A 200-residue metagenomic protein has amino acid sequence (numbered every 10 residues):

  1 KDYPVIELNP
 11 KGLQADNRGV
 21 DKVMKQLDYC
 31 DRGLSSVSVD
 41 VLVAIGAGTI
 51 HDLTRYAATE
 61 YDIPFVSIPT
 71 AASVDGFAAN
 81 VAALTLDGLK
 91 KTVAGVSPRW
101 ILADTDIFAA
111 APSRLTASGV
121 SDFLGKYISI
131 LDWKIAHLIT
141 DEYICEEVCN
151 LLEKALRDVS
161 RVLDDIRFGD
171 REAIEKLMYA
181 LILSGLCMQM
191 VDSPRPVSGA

Functional and structural regions predicted by a protein language model:
K1, L42-A44, C187-V191: Short glycine-rich or small-residue beta-strand-to-loop segments that form or flank ligand, phosphate, metal/Fe-S
K1-V41, S118: ATP/NTP phosphate-donor binding region
I6-E7, V43-I45, S67-I68, A103 (+1 more regions): General beta-strand structural signal in soluble alpha/beta enzymes
V23, T54-A58, F123, A200: Buried hydrophobic packing segments
C30-I45, K91-W100: Short, basic, helix/turn surface patches
L34-A57, Y61-T70: A short, small-residue-rich loop immediately preceding and capping a beta-strand
T59-D158: A glycine/threonine-rich phosphate-anchoring loop and its flanking beta-alpha core in nucleotide/phosphate-binding
E147-A200: Active-site segments that bind and position negatively charged phosphate/pyrophosphate groups
